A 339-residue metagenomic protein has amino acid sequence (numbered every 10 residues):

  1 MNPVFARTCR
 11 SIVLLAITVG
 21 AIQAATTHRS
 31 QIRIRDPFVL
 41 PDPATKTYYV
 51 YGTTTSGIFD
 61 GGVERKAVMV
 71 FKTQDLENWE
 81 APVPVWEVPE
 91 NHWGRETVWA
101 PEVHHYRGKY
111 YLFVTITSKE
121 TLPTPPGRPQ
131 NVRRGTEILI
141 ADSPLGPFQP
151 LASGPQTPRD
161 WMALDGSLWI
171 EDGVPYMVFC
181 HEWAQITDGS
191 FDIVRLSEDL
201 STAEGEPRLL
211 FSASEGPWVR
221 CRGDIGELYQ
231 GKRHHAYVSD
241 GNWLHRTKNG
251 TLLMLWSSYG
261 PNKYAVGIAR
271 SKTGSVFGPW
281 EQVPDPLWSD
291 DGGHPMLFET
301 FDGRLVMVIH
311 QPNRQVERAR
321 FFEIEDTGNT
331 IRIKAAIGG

Functional and structural regions predicted by a protein language model:
M1-I12: Bacterial N-terminal signal peptides that target proteins for export
P3, A16, T26-H28: Helix-centric, low-specificity signal for extended rod-like, repetitive segments
A6, L15-A16, S197, F211: Compositionally biased amphipathic helical and low-complexity segments enriched in hydrophobic
S11-G20: Bacterial N-terminal signal peptides
A24-G339: Carbohydrate-active catalytic/glycan-binding domains of CAZyme proteins, especially the secreted or lumenal ectodomains
